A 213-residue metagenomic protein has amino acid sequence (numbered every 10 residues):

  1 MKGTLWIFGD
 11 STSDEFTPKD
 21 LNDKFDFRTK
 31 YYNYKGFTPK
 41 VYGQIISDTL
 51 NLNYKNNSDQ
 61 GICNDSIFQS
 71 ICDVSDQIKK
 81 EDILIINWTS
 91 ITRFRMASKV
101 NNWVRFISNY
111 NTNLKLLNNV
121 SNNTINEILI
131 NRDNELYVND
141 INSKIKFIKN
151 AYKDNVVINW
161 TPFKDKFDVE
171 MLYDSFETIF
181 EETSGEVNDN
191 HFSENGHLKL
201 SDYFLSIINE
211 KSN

Functional and structural regions predicted by a protein language model:
M1-S66, Q77, S193: Serine-esterase "nucleophile elbow" of acetyl-processing enzymes
P18-K19, S66-S70, R95-S98: A short acidic (Asp/Glu
P39, I67, I141-I145: Amphipathic coiled-coil/heptad-repeat helices and related helical stalk/stem segments that mediate oligomerization
C72-N213: Alpha-helical cap/lid subdomain in secreted, periplasmic, or secretory-pathway luminal O-acyl-processing enzymes
